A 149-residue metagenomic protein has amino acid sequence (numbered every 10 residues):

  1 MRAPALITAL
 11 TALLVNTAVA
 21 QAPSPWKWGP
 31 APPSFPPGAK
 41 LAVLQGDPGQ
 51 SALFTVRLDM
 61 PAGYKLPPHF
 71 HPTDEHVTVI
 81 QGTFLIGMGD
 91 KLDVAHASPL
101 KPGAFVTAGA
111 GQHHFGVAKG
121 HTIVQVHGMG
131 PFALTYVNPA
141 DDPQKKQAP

Functional and structural regions predicted by a protein language model:
A5-N16: Bacterial N-terminal signal peptides
T17-F54, P139-P149: A short, N-terminal "cap"/entry segment at the start of jelly-roll beta-barrel domains of the cupin/DSBH fold
A20, D74-E75, M129, V137: Mature catalytic domains of secreted/periplasmic carbohydrate-active enzymes
L41-L44, T55-P68: N-terminal post-signal-peptidase region of extra-cytosolic proteins
D47-G49, P61, F84, D90-G111: Short acidic-glycine-tyrosine-enriched beta hairpin
P61-Y64, H71-K91: Glycine- and acidic-residue-biased ligand/ion/polar-headgroup-sensing regions
L66-P68, I86-G87, A108, H113-K119: Short beta-strand His + acidic residue motifs that chelate non-heme Fe in jelly-roll/DSBH and cupin folds
A95, V117-P149: Double-stranded beta-helix
